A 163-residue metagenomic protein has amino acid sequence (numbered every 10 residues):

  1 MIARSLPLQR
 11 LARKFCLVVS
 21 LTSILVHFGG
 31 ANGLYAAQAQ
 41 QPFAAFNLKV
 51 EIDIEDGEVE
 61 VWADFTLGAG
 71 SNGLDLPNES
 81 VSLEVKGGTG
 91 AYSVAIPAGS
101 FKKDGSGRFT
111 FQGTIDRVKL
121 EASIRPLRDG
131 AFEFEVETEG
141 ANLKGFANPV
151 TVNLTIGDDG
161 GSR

Functional and structural regions predicted by a protein language model:
M1, G29, V50-I52: Generic preference for hydrophobic/aromatic residues in regular secondary structure cores
M1-A12: N-terminal secretory signal peptides that target proteins for export/translocation
S5, S23, L34-A36: A composition/secondary-structure signal for short, hydrophobic, low-basic-content segments with alpha-helix propensity
Q9, F28, G33-A36: Short, intrinsically disordered, low-complexity terminal segments
K14-G30: Bacterial N-terminal signal peptides
Y35-R163: Extracellular glycoprotein-like low-complexity segments
